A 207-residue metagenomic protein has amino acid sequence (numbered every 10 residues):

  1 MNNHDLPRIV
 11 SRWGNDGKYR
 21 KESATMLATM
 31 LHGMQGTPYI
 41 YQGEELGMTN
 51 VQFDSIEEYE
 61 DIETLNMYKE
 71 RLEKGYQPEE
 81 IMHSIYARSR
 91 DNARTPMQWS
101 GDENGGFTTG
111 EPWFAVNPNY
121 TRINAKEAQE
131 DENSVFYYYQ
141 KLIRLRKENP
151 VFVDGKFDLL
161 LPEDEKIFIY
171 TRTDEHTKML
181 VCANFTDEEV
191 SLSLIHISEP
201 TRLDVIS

Functional and structural regions predicted by a protein language model:
M1-L192: Active-site and adjacent substrate-binding regions of carbohydrate-active enzymes
I195-I206: Single conserved hydrophobic/aromatic residue that forms the stacking wall/gate of nucleotide- or nucleobase-binding
